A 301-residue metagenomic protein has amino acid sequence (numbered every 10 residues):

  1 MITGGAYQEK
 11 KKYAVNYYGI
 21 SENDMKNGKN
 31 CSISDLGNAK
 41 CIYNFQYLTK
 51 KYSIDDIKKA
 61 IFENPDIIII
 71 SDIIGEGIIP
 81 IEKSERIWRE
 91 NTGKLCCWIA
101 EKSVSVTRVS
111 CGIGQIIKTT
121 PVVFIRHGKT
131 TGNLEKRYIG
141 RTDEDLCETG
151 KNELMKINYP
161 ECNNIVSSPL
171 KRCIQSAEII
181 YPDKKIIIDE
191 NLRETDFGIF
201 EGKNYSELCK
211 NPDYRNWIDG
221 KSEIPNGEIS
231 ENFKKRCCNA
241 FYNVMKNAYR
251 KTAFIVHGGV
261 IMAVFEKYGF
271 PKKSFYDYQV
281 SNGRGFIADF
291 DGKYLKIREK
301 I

Functional and structural regions predicted by a protein language model:
M1-C31: Glycine-rich P-loop/Walker A and Walker A-like loops and their local beta1-loop-alpha1 context in P-loop NTPases
D24-K26, C31-I70: Conserved nucleotide-sensing/catalytic segment adjacent to the nucleotide-binding pocket in NTP-handling enzymes
K50-K118: Replace "adjacent to P-loop NTPase cores in ATP/GTP-dependent enzymes" with "adjacent to NTP-binding cores
D56-F62, K94, T149-N163, Y242: A short, N-terminal amphipathic alpha-helix
I68, N163-P169, K251-I255: Short glycine-rich phosphate-binding loop at a beta-alpha junction
T120-K184: Active-site-proximal alpha-helix that buttresses catalytic centers in soluble enzyme cores
I180-R236: Phosphate-handling substructures
P271-K296: Domain-level recognition of soluble alpha/beta enzyme cores, biased toward histidine phosphatases/phosphomutases
